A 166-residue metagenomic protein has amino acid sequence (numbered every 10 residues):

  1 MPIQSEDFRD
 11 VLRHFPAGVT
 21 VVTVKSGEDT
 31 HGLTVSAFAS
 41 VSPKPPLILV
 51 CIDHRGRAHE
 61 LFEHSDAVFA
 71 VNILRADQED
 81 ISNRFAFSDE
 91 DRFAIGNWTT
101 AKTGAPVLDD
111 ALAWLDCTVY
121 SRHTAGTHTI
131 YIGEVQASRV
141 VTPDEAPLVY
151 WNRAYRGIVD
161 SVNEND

Functional and structural regions predicted by a protein language model:
M1-D166: Basic, polyanion-binding surface patches
